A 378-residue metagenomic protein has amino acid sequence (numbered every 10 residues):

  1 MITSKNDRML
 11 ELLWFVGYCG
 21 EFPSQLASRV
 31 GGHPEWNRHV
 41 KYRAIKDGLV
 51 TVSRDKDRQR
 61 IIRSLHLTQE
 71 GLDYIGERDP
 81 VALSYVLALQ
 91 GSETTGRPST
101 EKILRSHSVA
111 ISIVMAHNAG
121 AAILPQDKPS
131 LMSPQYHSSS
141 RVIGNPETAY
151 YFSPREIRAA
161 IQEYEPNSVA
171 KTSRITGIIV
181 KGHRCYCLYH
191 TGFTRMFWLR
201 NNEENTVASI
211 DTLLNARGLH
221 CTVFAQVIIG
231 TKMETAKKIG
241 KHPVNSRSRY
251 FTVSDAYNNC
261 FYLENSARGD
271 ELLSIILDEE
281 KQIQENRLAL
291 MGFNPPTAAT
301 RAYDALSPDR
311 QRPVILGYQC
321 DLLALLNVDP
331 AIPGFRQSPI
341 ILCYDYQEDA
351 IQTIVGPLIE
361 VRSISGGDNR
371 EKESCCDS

Functional and structural regions predicted by a protein language model:
M1, G177-V180, A302-S307: Short boundary motifs at domain starts and secondary-structure transition points
M1-V86: Basic, Lys/Arg-rich alpha-helical nucleic-acid-recognition elements, primarily the DNA-binding modules of transcription
G48-S53, A121-Q126, A289-G292: Short secondary-structure junctions
V52-I61, V180-G182, L306-D309: Short, ordered beta-strand-loop transition motifs
T68-S92, R97-N118, I123-M132, I175-I178 (+6 more regions): General detector of folded, globular domains
Q90-W198: Exposed, interaction-prone assembly regions rather than primary DNA-binding/catalytic cores
I175-I178, L199-R200, E204-A216: Long, charge-dense low-complexity segments
L188-T194, L213-L219, F224-S378: Long, compositionally biased intrinsically disordered regions
